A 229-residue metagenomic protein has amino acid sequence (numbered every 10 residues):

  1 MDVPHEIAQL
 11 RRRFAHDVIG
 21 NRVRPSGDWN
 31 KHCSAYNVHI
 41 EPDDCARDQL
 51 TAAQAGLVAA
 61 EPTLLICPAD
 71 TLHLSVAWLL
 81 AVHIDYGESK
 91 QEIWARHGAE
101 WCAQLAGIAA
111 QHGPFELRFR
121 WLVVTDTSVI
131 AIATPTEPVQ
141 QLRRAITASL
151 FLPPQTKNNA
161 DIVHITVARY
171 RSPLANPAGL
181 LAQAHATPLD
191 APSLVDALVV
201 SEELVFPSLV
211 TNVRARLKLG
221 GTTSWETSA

Functional and structural regions predicted by a protein language model:
M1-A229: Histidine-dependent nucleotide/RNA phosphoesterase domain, centered on the 2H-phosphoesterase fold with its duplicated
